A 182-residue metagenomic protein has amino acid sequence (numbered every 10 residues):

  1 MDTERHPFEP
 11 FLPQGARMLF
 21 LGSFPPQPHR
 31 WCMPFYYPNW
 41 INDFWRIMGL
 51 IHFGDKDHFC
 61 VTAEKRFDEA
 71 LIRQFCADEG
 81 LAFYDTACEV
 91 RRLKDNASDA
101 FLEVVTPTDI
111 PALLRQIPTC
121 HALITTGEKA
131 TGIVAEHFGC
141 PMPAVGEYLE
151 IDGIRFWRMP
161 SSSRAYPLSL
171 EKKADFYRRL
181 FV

Functional and structural regions predicted by a protein language model:
M1-G15, P26-W31, P38-W40, I47 (+2 more regions): C-terminal capping/extension of enzyme domains
F11, Q74-C76, Q116, L149: Generic structural signal for beta-strand residues in well-ordered domains
R17-M18, A122: Structural motif
F20-S23: N-terminal nucleotide-binding beta1-loop-alpha1 segment
W31-F101: Short, surface-exposed acidic-centric catalytic microdomains
K56-D57, H121-A122, M142: Secondary-structure boundary/capping signal
D78-H137: Internal catalytic-core helix/loop-beta-alpha segment that presents or stabilizes conserved functional determinants
